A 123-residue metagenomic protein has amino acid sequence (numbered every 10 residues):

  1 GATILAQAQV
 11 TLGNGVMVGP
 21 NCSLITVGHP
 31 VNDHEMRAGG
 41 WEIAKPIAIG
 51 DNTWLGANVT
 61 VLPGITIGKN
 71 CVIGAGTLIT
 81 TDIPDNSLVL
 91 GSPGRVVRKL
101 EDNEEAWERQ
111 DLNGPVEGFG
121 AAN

Functional and structural regions predicted by a protein language model:
G1-I65, L100-E101, A106-W107: Flexible, glycine/small-residue-enriched loop-and-beta-strand segment within the central core of proteins
A2, V10, T77, D85-S87 (+1 more regions): Glycine-centered loop/turn positions within well-structured domains that cap or flank conserved ligand/cofactor-binding
M17, C71-V72: Short alpha-helix at the nucleotide-sugar/activated-sugar donor binding site of glycosyltransferases and closely
W54, V72-G74, L78: A generic "structured core" feature
I65, T77, S92: Short beta-to-alpha loop/turn elements within the nucleotide-binding domains of ABC transporters
G68-C71, P84-N86: Conserved catalytic segment of ABC-fold P-loop ATPases
D85-V89, P93-Q110: Conserved beta-strand-loop-alpha-helix hinge in the C-terminal portion of ABC ATPase nucleotide-binding domains
W107-N123: Acidic/histidine-enriched, glycine/proline-rich intrinsically disordered or flexible terminal extensions
